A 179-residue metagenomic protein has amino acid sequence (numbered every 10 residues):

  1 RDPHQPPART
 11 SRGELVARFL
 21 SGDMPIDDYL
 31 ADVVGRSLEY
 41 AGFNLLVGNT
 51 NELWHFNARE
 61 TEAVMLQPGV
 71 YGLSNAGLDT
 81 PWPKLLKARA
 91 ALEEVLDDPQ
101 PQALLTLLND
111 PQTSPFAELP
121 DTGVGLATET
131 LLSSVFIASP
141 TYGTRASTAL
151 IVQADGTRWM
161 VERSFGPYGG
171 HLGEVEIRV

Functional and structural regions predicted by a protein language model:
R1-V179: N-terminal nucleophile
